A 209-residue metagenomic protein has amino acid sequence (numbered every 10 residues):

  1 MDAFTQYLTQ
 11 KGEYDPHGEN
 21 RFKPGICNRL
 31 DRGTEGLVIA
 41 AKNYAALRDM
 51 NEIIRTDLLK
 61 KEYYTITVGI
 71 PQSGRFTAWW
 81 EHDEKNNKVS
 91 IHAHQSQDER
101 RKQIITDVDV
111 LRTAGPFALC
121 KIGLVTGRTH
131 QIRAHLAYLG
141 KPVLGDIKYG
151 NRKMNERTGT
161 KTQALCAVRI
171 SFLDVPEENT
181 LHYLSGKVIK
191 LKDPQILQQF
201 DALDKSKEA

Functional and structural regions predicted by a protein language model:
M1-K88, E99-K102, K192-L203: RNA pseudouridine synthases
T9, Q72, K85, R112-P116 (+3 more regions): Short, conserved beta-turn/loop elements at beta-strand boundaries and strand-helix junctions
C27, E81, D109-R112, S171-L173: Conserved positions in beta-strands of structured domains
L59-Y63, F76, I104-T106, A118 (+3 more regions): A generic structural signal for short beta-strands and their flanking turns/coil linkers
T67, D107-V110, V143: Conserved hydrophobic positions within beta-strands
I91-D109: Extended, charge-rich low-complexity interaction segments
Q97-K102, G115, V125, Q131-A209: Pseudouridine synthases involved in rRNA/tRNA modification
D109, G115, C120-G123: Short histidine-centered loop motifs in beta-beta connectors
